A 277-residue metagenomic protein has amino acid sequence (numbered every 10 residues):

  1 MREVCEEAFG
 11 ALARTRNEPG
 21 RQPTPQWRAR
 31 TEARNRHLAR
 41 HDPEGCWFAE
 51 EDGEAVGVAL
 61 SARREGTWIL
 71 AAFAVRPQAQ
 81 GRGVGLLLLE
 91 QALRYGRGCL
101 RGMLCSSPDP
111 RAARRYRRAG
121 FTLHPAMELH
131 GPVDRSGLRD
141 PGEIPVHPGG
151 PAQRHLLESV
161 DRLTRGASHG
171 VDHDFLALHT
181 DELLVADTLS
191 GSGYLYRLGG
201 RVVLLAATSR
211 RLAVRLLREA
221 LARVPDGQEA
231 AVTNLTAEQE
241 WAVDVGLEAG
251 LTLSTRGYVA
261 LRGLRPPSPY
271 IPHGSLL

Functional and structural regions predicted by a protein language model:
M1, R118-R201: Amide-forming acyltransferase catalytic core, primarily the GNAT-like/NAT-type and related acyltransferase folds
C5-A55, R162-E182: Active-site rim helix/loop that mediates acceptor-substrate recognition in acyltransferases
R34-A39, F48-A49, V56, S61 (+2 more regions): ABC transporter nucleotide-binding domains
C46-F48, E54-A62, I69-A74, D187-V203: Conserved beta-strand in the GNAT
W68-A71, L89, Y95-D109, D226-T236 (+1 more regions): Conserved GNAT acetyl-CoA-binding A-motif
A72-V75, G81-R94, A113, R117-R118 (+1 more regions): Conserved acetyl-CoA-binding loop-helix of GNAT-fold acetyltransferases
C105-P108, R114, A119-R139, L198 (+2 more regions): Active-site/acyl-donor-binding loops of N-acyltransferases
T180-A186, G191-P225, E229-N234: Flexible loop/N-cap segments at domain edges
